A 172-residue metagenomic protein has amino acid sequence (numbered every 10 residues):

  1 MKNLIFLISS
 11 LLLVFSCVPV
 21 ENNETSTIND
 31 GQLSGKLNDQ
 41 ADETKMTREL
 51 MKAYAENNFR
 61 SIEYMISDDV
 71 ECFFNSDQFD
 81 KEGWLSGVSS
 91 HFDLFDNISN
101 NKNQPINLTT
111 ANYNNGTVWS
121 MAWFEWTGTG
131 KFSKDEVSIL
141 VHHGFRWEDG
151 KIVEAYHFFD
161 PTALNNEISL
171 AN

Functional and structural regions predicted by a protein language model:
L4-V14: Sec-dependent N-terminal signal peptides
C17-E56, Y64: Short, low-complexity N-terminal intrinsically disordered segments enriched in polar/charged residues
S26, V153-N172: Low-complexity, intrinsically disordered terminal/linker segments enriched in charged and Gly/Pro repeats
G35, F132-V137, A163-L170: A short acidic/glycine-rich loop-to-helix N-cap element
N58-N112, V118: A solvent-exposed, acidic/Ser-Thr-rich amphipathic alpha-helical stretch
A111-V118, R146-V153: A short, structured loop/turn motif at beta-sheet edges
W123-I152: Exposed beta-sheet edge and beta->alpha loop/turn motif
